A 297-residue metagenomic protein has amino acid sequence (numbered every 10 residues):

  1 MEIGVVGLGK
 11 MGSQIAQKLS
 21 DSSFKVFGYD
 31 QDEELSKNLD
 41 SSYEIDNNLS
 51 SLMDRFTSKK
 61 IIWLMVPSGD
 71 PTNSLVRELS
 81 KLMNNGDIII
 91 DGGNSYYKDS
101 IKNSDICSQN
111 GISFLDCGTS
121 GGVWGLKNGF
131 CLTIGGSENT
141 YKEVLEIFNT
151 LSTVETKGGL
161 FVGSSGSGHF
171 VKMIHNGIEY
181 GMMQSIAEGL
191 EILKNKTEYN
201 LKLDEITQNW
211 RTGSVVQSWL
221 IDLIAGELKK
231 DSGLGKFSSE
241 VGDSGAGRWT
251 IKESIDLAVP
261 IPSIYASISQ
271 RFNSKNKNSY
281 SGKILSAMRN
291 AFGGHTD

Functional and structural regions predicted by a protein language model:
M1-R55, K60, G86, V123-G125 (+1 more regions): NAD(P)+-binding Rossmann beta1-loop-alpha1 motif at the extreme N-terminus of oxidoreductases
V6, Y29, M65, D91-G93 (+2 more regions): Structural motif
S22, N110, L257: Conserved dinucleotide-binding and phosphotransfer motif residues
V26, I45, F114-L115, I261: Hydrophobic beta-strand scaffold residues
Q31, Y43-I101, L126-I134: Rossmann-like NAD(P)-binding element
L75-R77, Y96-E188, L193-K196: Rossmann-fold dinucleotide-binding core
G129, T133, E143, G166-H295: Helical "substrate-binding/catalytic lid" subdomain of Rossmann-like NAD(P)-dependent dehydrogenases/reductases
